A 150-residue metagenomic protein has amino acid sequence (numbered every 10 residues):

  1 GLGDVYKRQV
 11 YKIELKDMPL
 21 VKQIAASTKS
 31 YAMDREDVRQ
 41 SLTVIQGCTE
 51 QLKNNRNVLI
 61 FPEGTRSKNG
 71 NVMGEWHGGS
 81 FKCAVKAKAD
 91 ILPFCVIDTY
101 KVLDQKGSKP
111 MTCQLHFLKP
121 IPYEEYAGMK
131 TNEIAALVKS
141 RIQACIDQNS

Functional and structural regions predicted by a protein language model:
L2-Y6: Short, small-residue-biased leader/transition segments that mark boundaries at the very start of proteins
K7-Q46: Membrane-interfacial amphipathic helices and adjacent loop/beta segments that form the lipid-substrate binding surface
L42-S150: Non-catalytic C-terminal accessory region of glycerolipid acyltransferases and related lyso-lipid remodeling enzymes
